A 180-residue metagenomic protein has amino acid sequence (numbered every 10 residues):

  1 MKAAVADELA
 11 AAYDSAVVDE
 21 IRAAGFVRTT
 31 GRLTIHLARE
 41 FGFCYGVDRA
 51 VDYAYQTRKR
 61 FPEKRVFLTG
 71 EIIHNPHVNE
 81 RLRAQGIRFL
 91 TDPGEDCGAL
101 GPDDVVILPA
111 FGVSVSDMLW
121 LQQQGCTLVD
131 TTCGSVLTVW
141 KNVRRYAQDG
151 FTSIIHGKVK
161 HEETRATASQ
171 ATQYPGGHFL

Functional and structural regions predicted by a protein language model:
M1-L180: The feature marks the mature, well-folded catalytic cores of soluble enzymes
